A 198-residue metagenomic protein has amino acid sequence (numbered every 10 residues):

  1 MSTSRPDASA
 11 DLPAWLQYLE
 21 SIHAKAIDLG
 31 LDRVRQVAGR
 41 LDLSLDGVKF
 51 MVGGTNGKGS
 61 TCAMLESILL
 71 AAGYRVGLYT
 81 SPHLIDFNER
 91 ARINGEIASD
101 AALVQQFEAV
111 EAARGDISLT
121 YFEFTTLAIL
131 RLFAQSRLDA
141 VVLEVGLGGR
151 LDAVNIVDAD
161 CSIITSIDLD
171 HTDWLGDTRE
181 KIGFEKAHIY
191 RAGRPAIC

Functional and structural regions predicted by a protein language model:
M1-G54, T61-A63, S67-A72, Y79: Short functional linear segments
A24, L143, I164, C198: Redox-cofactor binding/interface segments in oxidoreductases and associated redox assembly factors
K25-I27, L31-D46, A71-V157, D173-D177 (+1 more regions): ATP-dependent carboxylate-amine ligase catalytic core
F50, G77-Y79, C161-I163, I197: Hydrophobic/aromatic beta-strand patches that form the interior of the parallel beta-sheet core in alpha/beta enzyme
N56-K58, H83-L84: Short active-site-proximal "capping" loops at secondary-structure junctions
G146-L147, S166-D168: Short glycine-/small-residue-rich Rossmann-like dinucleotide-binding loops
N155-S166: Inter-motif core of Ras-like GTPase G domains
D160-C161, W174-C198: Internal gly/pro-rich beta-alpha loop/helix module that stabilizes soluble enzyme cofactors or their anionic handles
